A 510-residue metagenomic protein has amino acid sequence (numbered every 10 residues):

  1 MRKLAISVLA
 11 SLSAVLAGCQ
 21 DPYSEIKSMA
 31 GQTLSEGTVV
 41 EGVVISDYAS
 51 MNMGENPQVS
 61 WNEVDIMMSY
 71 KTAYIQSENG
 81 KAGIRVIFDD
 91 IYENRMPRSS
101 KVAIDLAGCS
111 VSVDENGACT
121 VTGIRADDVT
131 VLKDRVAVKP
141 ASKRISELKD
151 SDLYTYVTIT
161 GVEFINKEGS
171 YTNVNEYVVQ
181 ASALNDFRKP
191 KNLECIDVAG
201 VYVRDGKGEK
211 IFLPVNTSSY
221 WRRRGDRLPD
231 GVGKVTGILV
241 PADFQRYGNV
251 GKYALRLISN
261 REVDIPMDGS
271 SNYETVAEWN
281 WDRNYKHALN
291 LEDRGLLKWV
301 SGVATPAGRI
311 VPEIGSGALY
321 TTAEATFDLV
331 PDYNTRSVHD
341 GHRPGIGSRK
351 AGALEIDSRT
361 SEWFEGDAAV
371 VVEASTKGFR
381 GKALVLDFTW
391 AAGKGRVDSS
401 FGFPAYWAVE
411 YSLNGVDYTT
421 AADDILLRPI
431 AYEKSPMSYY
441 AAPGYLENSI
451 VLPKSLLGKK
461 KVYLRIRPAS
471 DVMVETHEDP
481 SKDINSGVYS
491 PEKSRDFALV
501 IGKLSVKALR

Functional and structural regions predicted by a protein language model:
M1-S28: Bacterial Sec-dependent N-terminal signal peptides
C19-S69, Q76-S270: OB-fold nucleic-acid-binding modules
N52, N166-Y171, G378-R380, W390-F403: Extended, low-complexity, turn-rich repeat/linker tracts enriched in Gly/Pro/Ser/Thr and Asp/Glu that occur
M267-F327: Extracellular carbohydrate-recognition regions
W281, G393, F401, W407 (+1 more regions): Terminal, low-complexity interaction segments
R309-R380: Surface-exposed, low-complexity/disordered Ser/Thr/Gly/Pro/Asn-rich loops and linkers
E365-D367, T376-K394, K459: Extended extracellular/luminal ectodomain segments enriched in beta-structured repeat modules
V409-S412: Conserved Ser/Thr-centered positions that define the repeating blades of beta-propeller domains
